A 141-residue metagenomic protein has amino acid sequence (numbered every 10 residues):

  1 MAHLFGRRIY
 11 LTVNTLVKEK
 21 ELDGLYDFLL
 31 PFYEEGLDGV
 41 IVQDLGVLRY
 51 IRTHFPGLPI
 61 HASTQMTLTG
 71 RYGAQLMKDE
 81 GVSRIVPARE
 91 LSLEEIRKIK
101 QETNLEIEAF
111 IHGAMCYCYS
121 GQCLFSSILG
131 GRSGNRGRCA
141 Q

Functional and structural regions predicted by a protein language model:
M1-L68, V86-E90, E95-Q141: Active-site pocket-lining/capping segments in soluble small-molecule metabolic enzymes
V40, E80-G81: Hydrophobic alpha-helical bundles that form the membrane domains of multi-pass transporters
G70-Y72: Conserved nucleotide-cofactor-binding alpha/beta core module
